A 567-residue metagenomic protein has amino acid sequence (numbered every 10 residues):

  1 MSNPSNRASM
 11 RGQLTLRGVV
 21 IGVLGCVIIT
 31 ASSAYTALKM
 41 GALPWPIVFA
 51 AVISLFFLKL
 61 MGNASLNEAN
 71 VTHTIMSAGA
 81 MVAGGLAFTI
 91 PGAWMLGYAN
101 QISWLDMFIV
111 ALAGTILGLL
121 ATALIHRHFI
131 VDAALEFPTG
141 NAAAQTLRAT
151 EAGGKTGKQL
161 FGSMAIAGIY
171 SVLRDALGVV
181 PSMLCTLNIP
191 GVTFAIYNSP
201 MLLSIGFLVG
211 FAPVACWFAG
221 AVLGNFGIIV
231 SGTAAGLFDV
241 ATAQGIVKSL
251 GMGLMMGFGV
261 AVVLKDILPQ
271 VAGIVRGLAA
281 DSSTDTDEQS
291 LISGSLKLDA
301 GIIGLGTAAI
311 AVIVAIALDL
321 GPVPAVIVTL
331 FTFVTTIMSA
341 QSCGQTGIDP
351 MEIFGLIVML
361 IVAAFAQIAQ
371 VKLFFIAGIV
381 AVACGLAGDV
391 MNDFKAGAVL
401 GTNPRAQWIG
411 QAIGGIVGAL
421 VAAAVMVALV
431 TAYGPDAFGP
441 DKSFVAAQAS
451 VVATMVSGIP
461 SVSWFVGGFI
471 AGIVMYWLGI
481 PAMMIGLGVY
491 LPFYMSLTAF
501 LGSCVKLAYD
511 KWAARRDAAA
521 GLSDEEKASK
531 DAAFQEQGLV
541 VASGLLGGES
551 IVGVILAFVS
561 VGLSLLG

Functional and structural regions predicted by a protein language model:
M1-G567: Alpha-helical multipass membrane-protein architecture
